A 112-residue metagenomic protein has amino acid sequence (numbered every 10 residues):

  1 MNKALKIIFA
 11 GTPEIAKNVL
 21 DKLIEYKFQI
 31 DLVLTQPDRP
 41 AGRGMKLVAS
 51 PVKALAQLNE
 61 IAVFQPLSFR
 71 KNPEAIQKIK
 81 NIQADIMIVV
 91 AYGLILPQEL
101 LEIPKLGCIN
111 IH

Functional and structural regions predicted by a protein language model:
M1-I111: One-carbon transfer enzymes
